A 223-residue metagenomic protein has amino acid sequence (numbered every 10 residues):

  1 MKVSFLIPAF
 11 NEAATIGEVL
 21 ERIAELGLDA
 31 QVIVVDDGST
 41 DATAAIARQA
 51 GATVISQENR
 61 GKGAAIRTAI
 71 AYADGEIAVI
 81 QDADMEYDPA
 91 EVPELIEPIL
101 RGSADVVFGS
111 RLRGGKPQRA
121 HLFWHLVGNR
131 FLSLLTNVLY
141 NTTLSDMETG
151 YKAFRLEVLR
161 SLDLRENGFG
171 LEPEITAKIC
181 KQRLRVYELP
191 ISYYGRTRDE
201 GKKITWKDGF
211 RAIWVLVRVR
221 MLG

Functional and structural regions predicted by a protein language model:
K2-S4, Q31, E174: Cell-envelope/extracellular polymer assembly enzymes that use nucleotide-activated donors
I7-L20, G38: Active-site beta-to-alpha loop of glycosyltransferases that engages the nucleotide-sugar donor
E21-A30: Short, acidic, metal-binding catalytic loop of nucleotide-sugar glycosyltransferases
D36-A44: A conserved acidic beta->alpha catalytic loop
E58-R60, A64-Y72, P89-F169, G195-W214 (+1 more regions): Acceptor/aglycone-binding surface of glycosyltransferases and processive sugar-polymer synthases
A78: Short aromatic/hydrophobic "clamp" motif used to bind/position activated sugar donors
D82-Y87: The conserved acidic donor/metal-binding loop of glycosyltransferases
T142-T143, L164-N167, T176-Y194: Catalytic donor-sugar/metal-binding loop of nucleotide-sugar-dependent glycosyltransferases
